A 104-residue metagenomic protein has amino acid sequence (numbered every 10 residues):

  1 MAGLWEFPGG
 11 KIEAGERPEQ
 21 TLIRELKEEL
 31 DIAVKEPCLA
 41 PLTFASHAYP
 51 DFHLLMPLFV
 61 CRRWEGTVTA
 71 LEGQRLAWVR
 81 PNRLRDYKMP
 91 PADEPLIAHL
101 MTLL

Functional and structural regions predicted by a protein language model:
M1-E29: Conserved Nudix-box catalytic region and its N-terminal flanking loop in Nudix hydrolases and closely related
A33-T43: A short coil-to-beta-strand element that immediately follows conserved catalytic motifs
T43-V68, A77, L100: Active-site-adjacent beta-strand/loop module that shapes the phosphate/pyrophosphate-binding cleft
G66, P81-E94: C-terminal structural segments of small proteins and small subunits
A92-L104: Charged phosphate-binding loop/patch that engages nucleotide di/tri-phosphates or the phosphate backbone of nucleic
